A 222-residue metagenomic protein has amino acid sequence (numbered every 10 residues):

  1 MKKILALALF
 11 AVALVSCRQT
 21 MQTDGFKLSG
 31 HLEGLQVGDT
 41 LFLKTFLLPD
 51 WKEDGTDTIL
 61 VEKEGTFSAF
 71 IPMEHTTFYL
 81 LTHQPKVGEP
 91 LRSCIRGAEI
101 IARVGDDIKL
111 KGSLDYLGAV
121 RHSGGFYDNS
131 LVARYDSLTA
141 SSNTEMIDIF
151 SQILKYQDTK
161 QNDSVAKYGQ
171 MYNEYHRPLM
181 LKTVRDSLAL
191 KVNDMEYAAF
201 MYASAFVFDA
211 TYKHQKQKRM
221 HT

Functional and structural regions predicted by a protein language model:
I4-A13: Sec-dependent N-terminal signal peptides
C17-Y175, K182: A non-transmembrane, solvent-exposed segment enriched in polar/low-complexity residues
G34-L35, A210-Y212: Alpha-helix capping and inter-helical loop/turn segments
S123-F126, M195, Q217: Serine-centered coil/turn micro-motif
Y172-K182, K213-H221: Helix-turn-helix repeat elements of alpha-solenoid scaffolds
K191-F208: Amphipathic alpha-helical repeat scaffolds of TPR domains
